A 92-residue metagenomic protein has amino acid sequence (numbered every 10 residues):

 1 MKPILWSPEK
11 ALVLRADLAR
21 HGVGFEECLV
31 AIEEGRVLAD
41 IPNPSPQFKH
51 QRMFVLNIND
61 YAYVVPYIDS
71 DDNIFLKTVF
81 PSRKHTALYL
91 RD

Functional and structural regions predicted by a protein language model:
M1-D92: Ribonuclease/tRNase effector modules and their secretory precursors
